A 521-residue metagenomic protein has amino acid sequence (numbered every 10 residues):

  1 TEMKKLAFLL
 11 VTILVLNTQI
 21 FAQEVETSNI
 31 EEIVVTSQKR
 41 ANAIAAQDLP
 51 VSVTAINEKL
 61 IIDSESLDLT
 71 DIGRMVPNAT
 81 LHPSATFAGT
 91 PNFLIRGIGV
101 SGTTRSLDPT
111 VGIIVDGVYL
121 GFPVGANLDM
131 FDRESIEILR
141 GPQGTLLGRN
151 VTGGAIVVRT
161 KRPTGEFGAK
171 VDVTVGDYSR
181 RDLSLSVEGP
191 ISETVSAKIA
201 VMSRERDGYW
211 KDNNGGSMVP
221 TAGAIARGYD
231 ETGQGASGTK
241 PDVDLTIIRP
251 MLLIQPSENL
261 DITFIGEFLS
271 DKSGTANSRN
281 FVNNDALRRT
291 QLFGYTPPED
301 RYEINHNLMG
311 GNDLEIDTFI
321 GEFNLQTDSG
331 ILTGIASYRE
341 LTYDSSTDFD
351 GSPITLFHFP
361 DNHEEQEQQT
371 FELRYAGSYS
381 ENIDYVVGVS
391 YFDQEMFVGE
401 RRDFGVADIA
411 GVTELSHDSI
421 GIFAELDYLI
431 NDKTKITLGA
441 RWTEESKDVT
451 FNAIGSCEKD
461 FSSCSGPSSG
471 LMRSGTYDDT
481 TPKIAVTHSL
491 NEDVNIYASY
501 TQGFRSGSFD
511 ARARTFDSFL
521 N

Functional and structural regions predicted by a protein language model:
V25, T36-V51, A55-A88, S101-S106 (+4 more regions): N-terminal plug
E31, P91, G154, F167 (+7 more regions): Hydrophobic, lipid-facing positions within transmembrane beta-strands of outer-membrane proteins
D108-T110, F122, F131-R140, T145-P220 (+5 more regions): Outer-membrane beta-barrel translocator/receptor signature
V115-G117, R140, T160, G189-P190 (+7 more regions): Residue-level signature of outer-membrane beta-barrel architecture
G165-E166, T174, S186-Y295, I304-H306 (+3 more regions): Periplasmic-side early beta-strands and strand-to-turn transitions of outer-membrane beta-barrels
G168-V173, G233-G238, N305-M309, L356-N362 (+5 more regions): Extracellular loop and loop/strand-boundary signature of outer-membrane beta-barrel proteins
V171-V175, I199-E205, F264-F268, A336-Y338 (+3 more regions): Transmembrane beta-barrel strands of outer-membrane/channel proteins
L253-N259, Y375-S378, D384, S390-F392 (+1 more regions): Structural signature of Gram-negative outer-membrane beta-barrels, strongest in the C-terminal barrel of TonB-dependent
